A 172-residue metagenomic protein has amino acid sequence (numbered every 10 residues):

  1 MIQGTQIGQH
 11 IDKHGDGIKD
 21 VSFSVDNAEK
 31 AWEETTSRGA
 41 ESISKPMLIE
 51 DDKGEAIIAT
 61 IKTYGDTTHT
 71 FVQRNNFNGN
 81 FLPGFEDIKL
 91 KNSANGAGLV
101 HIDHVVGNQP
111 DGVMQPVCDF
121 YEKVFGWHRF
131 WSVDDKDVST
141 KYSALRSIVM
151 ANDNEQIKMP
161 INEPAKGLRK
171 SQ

Functional and structural regions predicted by a protein language model:
M1-K45, D52-W131, S139-Q172: Glyoxalase I/VOC metalloenzyme domain signal
